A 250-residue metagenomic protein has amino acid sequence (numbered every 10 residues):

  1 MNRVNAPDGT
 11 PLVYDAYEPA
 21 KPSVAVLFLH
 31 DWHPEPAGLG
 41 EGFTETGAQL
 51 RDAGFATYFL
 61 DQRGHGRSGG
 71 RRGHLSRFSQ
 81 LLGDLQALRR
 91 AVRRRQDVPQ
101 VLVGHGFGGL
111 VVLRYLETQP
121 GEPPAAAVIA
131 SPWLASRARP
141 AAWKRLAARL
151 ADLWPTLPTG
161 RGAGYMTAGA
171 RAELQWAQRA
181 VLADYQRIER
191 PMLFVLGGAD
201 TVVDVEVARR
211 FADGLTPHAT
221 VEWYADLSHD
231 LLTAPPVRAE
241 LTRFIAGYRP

Functional and structural regions predicted by a protein language model:
M1-P19: N-terminal cap/lid segment of alpha/beta-hydrolase-fold proteins
A20-D61: Short, surface-exposed "cap/lid" segments of acyl-processing enzymes
G38-G42, G66-Q96: Catalytic nucleophile-loop/oxyanion-hole region of alpha/beta-hydrolase and closely related hydrolase-like folds
G109-G121: Short glycine-enriched nucleophile-adjacent loop and the immediately C-terminal alpha-helix near the catalytic center
V128-A138: Active-site nucleophile loop of the alpha/beta-hydrolase fold
I188, F194-L196, D200: Short beta-strand/loop motif that positions the catalytic acidic residue of the alpha/beta-hydrolase fold
R190, D204-D213: Short alpha-helix in the alpha/beta-hydrolase fold that links the catalytic acid
T220-P250: Catalytic active-site module of serine/aspartate enzymes centered on a nucleophile-bearing elbow/loop
